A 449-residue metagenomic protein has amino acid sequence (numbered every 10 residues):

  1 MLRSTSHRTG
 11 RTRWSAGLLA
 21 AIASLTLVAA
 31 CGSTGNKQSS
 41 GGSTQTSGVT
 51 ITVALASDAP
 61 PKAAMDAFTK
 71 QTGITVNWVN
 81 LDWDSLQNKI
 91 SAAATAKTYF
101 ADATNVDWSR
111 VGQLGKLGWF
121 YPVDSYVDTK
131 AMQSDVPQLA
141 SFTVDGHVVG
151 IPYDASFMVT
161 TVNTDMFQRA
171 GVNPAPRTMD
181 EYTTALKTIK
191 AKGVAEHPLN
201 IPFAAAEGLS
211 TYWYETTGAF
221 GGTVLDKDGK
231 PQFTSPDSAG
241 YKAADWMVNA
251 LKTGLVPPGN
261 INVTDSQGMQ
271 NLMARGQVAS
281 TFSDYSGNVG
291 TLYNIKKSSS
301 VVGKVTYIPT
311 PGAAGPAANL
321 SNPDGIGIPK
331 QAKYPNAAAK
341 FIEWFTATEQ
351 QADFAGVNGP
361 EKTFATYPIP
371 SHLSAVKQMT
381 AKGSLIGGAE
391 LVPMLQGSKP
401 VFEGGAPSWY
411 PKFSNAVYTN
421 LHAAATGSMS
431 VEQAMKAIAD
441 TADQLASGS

Functional and structural regions predicted by a protein language model:
L2-Q113, K130-M132, A314, Q433 (+1 more regions): Conserved N-terminal structural module of periplasmic/extracytoplasmic solute-binding proteins
R3, Q168, P393-S449: Conserved C-terminal helix/tail region of periplasmic/extracytoplasmic solute-binding proteins
L81-I90, S109, M179-T184, N260-A274: Short helix-initiation/N-cap motifs at beta->coil->alpha
W108-F157, Y212, V302-I308, Q396: Hinge/lid segment of periplasmic solute-binding proteins
D124-D135, L199-F203, G222-K242, Y293-A318 (+2 more regions): Short, solvent-exposed loop/beta-turn-alpha elements that line the ligand-binding surface or hinge of extracytoplasmic
V149-Y153, M158, T183-F233, A239 (+1 more regions): Extracytoplasmic/periplasmic solute-binding protein
L186-K187, K230-I261: Glycine-centered hinge/linker elements that transmit conformational signals in sensory and ligand-binding systems
S286-V301, A313-N415, S447: C-terminal lobe and pocket-closing loops of periplasmic/extracytoplasmic Venus-flytrap solute-binding proteins
